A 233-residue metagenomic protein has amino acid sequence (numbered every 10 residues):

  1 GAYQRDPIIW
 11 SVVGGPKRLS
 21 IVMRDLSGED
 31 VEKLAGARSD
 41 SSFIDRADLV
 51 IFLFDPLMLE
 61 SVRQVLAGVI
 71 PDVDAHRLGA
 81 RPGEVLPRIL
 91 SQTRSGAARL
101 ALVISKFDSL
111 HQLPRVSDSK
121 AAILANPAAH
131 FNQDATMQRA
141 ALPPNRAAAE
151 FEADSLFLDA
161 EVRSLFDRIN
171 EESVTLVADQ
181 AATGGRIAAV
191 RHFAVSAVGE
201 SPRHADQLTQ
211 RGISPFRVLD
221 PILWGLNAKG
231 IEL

Functional and structural regions predicted by a protein language model:
G1-K17: Switch I (effector-binding) loop of TRAFAC-class P-loop GTPase G-domains
G1-Y3, E29, F43, I70-P82 (+1 more regions): Phosphate/oxyanion-binding active-site loops and adjacent basic polyanion-contact surfaces
G15, D40-R186: Conserved C-terminal guanine-recognition region of P-loop GTPase G domains, centered on the G4
P16-R38: Switch II (G3) loop of P-loop NTPases
V22-D25, R99-K106, V190-S196: Extended hydrophobic secondary-structure segments that form protein cores and membrane-embedded regions
V31, S61, H111-Q112, E200-P202: Conserved protein kinase catalytic core
D154-I169, G199-L233: Conserved GTPase G-domain signal focused on the G5
T175-R203: Beta-strand-loop-alpha "switch" segments that mediate conformational coupling across diverse proteins
